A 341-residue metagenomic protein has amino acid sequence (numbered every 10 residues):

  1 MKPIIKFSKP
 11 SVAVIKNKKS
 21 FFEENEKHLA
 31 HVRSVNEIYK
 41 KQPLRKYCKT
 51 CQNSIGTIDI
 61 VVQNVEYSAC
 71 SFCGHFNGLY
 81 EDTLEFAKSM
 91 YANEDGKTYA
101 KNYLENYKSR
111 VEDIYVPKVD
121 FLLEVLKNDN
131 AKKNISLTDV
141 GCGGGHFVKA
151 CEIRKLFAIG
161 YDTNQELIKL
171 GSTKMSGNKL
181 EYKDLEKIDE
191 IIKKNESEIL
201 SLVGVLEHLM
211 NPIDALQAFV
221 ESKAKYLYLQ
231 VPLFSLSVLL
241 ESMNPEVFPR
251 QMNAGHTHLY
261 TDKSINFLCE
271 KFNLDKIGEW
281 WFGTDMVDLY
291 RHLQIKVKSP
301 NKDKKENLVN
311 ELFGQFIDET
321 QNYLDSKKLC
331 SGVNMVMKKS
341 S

Functional and structural regions predicted by a protein language model:
K2-V203, I213-A218, P245, G278-F282 (+1 more regions): Conserved N-terminal segment of class I S-adenosyl-L-methionine
L79, Y228-V231: Hydrophobic residues in well-ordered beta-strands that form the structural core
G204-H208: A short His-aromatic
M210, S237, V287: Glycine/Thr-rich phosphate-binding loops of Rossmann-like dinucleotide-binding domains
K223-L227: Short glycine-dipeptide loop
Q230-H258, K263-L268, Q294: Short, glycine-/aromatic-enriched active-site segment of Class I SAM-dependent methyltransferases
K263-K296: Substrate-binding/catalytic lobe of Class I Rossmann-like enzymes that use SAM or dcSAM, i.e., the mid-to-C-terminal
